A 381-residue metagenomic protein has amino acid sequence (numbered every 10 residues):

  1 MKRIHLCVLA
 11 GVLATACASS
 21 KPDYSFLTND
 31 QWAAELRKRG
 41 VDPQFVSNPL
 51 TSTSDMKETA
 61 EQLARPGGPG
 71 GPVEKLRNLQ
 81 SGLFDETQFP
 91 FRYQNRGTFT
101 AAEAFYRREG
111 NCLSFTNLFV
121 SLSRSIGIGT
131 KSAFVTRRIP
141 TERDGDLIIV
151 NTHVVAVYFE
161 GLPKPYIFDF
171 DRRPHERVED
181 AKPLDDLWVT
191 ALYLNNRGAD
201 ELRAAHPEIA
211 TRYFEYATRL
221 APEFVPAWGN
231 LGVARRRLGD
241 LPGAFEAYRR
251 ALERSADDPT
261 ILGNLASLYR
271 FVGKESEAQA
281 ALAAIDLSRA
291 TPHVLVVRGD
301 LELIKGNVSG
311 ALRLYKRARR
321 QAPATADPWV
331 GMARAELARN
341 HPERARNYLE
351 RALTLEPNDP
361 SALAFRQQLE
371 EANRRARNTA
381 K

Functional and structural regions predicted by a protein language model:
G40-A104: Secondary-structure boundary elements
R92-W228, P242-R254: Long, contiguous interaction/recruitment modules in multidomain scaffold/adaptor proteins
N196, N230, N264, V297 (+2 more regions): Canonical tetratricopeptide repeat
A210, A244, E277-A278, A311 (+1 more regions): Single-residue signature of alpha-solenoid repeat helices
Y216-A217, R250-A251, A281-I285, R317-A318 (+1 more regions): Canonical positions in the second alpha-helix
